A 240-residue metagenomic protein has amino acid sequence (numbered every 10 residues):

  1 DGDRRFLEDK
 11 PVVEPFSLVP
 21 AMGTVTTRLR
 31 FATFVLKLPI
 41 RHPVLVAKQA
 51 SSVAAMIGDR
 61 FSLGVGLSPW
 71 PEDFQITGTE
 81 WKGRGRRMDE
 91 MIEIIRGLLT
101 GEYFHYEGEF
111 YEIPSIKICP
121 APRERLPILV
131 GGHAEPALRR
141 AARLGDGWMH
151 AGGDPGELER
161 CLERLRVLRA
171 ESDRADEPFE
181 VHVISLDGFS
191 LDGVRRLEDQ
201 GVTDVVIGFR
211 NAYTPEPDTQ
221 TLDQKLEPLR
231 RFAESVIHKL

Functional and structural regions predicted by a protein language model:
D1-L240: Active-site-adjacent structural elements that line small-molecule/cofactor binding pockets in enzymes
